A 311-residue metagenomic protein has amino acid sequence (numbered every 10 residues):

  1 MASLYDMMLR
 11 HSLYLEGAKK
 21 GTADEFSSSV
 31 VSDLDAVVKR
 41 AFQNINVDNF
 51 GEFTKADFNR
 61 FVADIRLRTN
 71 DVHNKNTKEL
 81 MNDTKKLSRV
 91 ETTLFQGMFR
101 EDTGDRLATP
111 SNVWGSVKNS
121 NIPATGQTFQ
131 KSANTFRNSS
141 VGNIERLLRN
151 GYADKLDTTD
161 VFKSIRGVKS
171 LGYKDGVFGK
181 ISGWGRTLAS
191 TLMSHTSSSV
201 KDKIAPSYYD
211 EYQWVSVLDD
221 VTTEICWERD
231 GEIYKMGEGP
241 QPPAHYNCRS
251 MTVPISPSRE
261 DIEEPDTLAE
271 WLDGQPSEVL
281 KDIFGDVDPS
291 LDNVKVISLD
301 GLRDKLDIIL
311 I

Functional and structural regions predicted by a protein language model:
M1-L171, S258-I311: N-terminal leader/targeting and assembly helices and adjacent pre-domain segments
F162-T267: Acidic, glycine-rich two-metal-ion catalytic cores of nucleic acid-processing enzymes
